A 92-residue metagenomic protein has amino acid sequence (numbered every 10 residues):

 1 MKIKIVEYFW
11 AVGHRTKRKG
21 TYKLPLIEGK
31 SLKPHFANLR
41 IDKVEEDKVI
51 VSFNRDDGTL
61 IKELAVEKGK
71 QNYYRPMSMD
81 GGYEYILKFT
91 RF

Functional and structural regions predicted by a protein language model:
M1-F92: Surface-exposed, beta-sheet-biased, low-hydrophobicity segments with strongly acidic/polar composition
